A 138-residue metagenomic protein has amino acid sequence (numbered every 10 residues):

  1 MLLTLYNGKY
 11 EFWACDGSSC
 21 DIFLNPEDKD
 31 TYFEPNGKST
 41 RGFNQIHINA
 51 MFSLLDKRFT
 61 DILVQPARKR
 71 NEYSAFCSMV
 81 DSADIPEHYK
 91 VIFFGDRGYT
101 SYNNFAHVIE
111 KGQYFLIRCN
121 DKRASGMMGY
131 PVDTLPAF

Functional and structural regions predicted by a protein language model:
M1-F138: Conserved, well-structured functional cores that handle cations and Mg-NTP chemistry
